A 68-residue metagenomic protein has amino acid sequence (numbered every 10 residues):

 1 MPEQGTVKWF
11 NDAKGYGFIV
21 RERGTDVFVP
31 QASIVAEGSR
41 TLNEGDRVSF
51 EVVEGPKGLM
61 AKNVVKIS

Functional and structural regions predicted by a protein language model:
M1-W9: Structural detector for short beta-strands of small beta-barrel domains
W9, R21, S33, N63-K66: A residue-level detector for short acidic-glycine micro-motifs
D12, R40, V65-S68: Long, polar low-complexity intrinsically disordered regions
K14-I19: Short aromatic-glycine-enriched beta-strand elements
R23-T25: Short acidic/polar mixed-charge low-complexity motifs
V27-G38: Beta-strand/loop nucleic-acid-binding surfaces
E37-S49: Short nucleic-acid-contacting surface segments enriched for D/E, G, S/T with interspersed K/R
E54-S68: OB-fold/S1-family single-stranded nucleic acid-binding modules
